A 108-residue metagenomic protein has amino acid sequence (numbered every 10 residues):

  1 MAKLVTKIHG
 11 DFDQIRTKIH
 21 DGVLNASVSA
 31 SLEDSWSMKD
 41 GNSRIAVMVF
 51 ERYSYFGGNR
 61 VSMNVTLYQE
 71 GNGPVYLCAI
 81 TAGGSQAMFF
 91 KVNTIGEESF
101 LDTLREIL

Functional and structural regions predicted by a protein language model:
M1-S27: Terminal, regulation- and interaction-focused segments at domain boundaries
T6, V47-M48, V75-L77: A broad, low-specificity signal marking well-ordered, structured residues that form hydrophobic/aromatic
G10, Q14, R60, I95 (+1 more regions): Conserved active-site and cofactor/substrate-binding residues in soluble primary-metabolism enzymes
H20-M63, G71: Ser/Thr-rich, low-complexity intrinsically disordered terminal regions
G57-V92: Beta-strand/loop substructures that line and gate deep hydrophobic ligand-binding cavities in soluble
A87-L108: A conserved amphipathic terminal alpha-helix motif
